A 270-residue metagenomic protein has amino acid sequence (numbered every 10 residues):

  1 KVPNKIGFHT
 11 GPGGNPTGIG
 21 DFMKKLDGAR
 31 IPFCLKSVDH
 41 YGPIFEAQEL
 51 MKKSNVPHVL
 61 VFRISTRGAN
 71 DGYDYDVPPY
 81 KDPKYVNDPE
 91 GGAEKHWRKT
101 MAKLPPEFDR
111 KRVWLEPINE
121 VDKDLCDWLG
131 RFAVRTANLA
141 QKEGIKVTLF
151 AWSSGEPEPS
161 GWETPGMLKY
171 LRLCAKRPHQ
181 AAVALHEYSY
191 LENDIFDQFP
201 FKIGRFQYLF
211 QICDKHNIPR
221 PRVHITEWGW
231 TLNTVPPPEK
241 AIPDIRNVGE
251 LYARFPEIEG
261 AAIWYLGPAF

Functional and structural regions predicted by a protein language model:
K1-G42: Boundary/entry segment of secreted carbohydrate-active catalytic domains
N4-P12, H58-L60, I64-S65, T100 (+2 more regions): Substrate-binding cleft of secreted/luminal carbohydrate-active enzymes
G13-D27, P89-E107, G161-Y170, A241-E250: Short, acidic/polar
G18-M23, E46-L50, D127-G130, E156-K176 (+1 more regions): Distinct, well-ordered alpha-helical segments
S37-V38, H58-Y85, K111-V113, N119 (+4 more regions): Aromatic- and acid-rich polysaccharide-binding/catalytic face of secreted or lumenal carbohydrate-active enzymes
H40-E163, H179, Y188, P237: Substrate-binding cleft of extracellular glycoside hydrolase catalytic domains
K99, F132-R135, G204-Y208, P243-V248: Alpha-helical elements of Rossmann-like donor-binding domains used by nucleotide-donor carbohydrate transfer enzymes
K103-R112, T136-I145, L173-H179, L209-P221 (+1 more regions): A structural motif corresponding to the C-terminal end of an alpha-helix and its immediate exit/capping segment
